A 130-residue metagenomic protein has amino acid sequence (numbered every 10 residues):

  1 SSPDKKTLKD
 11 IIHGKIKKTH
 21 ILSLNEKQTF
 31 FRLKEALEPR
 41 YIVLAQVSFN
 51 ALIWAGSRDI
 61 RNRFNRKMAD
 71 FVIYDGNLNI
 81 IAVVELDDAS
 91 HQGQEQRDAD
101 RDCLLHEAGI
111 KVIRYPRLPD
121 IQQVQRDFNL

Functional and structural regions predicted by a protein language model:
S1-L24, H106-L130: N-terminal/domain-start segments enriched in small and hydrophobic, helix-friendly residues, covering either
S1-S57: Solvent-exposed, charged helical/coil patches that constitute nucleic-acid or partner-interaction surfaces
S23-L24, N62, Q96: Conserved phosphate-coordination/catalytic loops
T29, L33, K67-M68, R101: Amphipathic alpha-helical interface surfaces
F31, E35, N62, R126: Charged/polar, solvent-exposed surface patches and flexible loops
E35-L37, Y41, R63, L104-E107: A generic structural signal for short, solvent-exposed coil/turn residues that cap or connect secondary-structure
A45-N79: Active-site metal-binding core of divalent-cation-utilizing nuclease and nuclease-like domains
A69-N129: Basic, amphipathic alpha-helical patches used to engage nucleic acids or provide basic targeting signals, exemplified
